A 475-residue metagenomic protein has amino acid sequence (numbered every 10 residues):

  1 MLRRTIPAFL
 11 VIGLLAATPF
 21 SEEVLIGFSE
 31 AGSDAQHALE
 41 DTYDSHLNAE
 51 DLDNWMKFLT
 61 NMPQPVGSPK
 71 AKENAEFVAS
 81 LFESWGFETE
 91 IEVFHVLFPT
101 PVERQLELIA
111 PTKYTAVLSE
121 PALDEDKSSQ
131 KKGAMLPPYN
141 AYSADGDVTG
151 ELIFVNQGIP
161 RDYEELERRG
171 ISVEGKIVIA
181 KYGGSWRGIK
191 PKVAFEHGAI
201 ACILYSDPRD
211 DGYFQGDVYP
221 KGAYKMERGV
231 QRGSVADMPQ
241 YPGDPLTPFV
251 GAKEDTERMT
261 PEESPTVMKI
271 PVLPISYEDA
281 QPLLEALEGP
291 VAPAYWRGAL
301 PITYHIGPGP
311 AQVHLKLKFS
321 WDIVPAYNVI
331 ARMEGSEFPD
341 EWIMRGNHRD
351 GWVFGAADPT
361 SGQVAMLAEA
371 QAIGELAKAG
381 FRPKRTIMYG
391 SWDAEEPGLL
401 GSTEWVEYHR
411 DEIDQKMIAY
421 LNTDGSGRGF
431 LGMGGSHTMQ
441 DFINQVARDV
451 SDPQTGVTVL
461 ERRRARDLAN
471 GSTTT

Functional and structural regions predicted by a protein language model:
P7-A16: Bacterial N-terminal signal peptides
F20-A38, S45, K57-I177, P208 (+2 more regions): Noncatalytic luminal/extracellular "stalk/propeptide" segments of secretory-pathway proteins
A38-H46, T60-P69, P138-S143, I179-G184 (+7 more regions): Second-shell loop/turn segments in exported
L47, D51, M56, T60-K70 (+13 more regions): Sec/Tat-exported extracytoplasmic proteins
Q130-E165, Q240-A357, Q371, E375-A379: Soluble metallo-hydrolase cores and metallopeptidase-like ectodomains found primarily in the secretory/periplasmic
V155-G222, S336, D340, W352 (+3 more regions): A conserved hydrophobic secondary-structure block that centers on an alpha-helix together with its immediately flanking
P208, V329, R345-L399, E404: Alpha-helical metal-binding/catalytic segments enriched in His/Glu/Asp
K225-V291, F338, W392-T475: Metal-dependent peptidase/peptidase-like ectodomains
